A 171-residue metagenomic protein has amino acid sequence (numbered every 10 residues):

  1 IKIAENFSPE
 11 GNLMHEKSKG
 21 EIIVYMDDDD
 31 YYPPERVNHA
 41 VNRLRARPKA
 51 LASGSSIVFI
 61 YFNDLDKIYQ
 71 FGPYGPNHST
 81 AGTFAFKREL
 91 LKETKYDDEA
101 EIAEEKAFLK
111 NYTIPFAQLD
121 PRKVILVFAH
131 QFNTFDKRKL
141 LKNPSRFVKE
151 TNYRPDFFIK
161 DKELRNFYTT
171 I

Functional and structural regions predicted by a protein language model:
I1-S18: Glycine-rich, basic loop-to-helix element that forms the pyrophosphate-binding segment of sugar-nucleotide handling
S8, L51-S53, L65-F86: A recurrent flexible, glycine/aromatic-enriched loop bordering the glycosyltransferase active site that acts as
G20, R47-L51, R122: Short, high-confidence coil segments that cap the C-terminus of an alpha-helix and link into the following beta-strand
I23: Short aromatic/hydrophobic "clamp" motif used to bind/position activated sugar donors
D27-Y32: The conserved acidic donor/metal-binding loop of glycosyltransferases
E35-I68: Conserved donor NDP-sugar-binding/catalytic core segment of glycosyltransferases
A100-F108: Acidic donor-binding loop at a coil-to-helix junction in glycosyltransferase catalytic cores that engages
P121-E150: Active-site donor/metal-binding and catalytic loop motifs of nucleotide-sugar-dependent glycosylation enzymes
